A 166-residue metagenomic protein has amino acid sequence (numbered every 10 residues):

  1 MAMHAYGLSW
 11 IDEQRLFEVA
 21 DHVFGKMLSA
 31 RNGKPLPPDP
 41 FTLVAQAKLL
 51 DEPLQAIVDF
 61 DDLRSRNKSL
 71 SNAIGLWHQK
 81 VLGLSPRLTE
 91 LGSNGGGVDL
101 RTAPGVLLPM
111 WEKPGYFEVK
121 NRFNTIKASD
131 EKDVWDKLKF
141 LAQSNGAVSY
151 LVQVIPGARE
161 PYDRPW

Functional and structural regions predicted by a protein language model:
M1-W77: Interdomain/boundary linker segments immediately adjacent to catalytic/signaling cores
H22-P38, G115-V134: Generic detector of solvent-exposed, compositionally biased contiguous segments
S69-G95: Short N-terminal edge-element motif at the start of the domain
G92, L107-P109, F140-S144: Short, conserved, surface-exposed binding loops centered on an aromatic residue
V98-I126: Conserved catalytic cores of phosphodiester-cleaving nucleases, focusing on short active-site segments
N121-W166: Catalytic cores of nucleic-acid endonucleases
